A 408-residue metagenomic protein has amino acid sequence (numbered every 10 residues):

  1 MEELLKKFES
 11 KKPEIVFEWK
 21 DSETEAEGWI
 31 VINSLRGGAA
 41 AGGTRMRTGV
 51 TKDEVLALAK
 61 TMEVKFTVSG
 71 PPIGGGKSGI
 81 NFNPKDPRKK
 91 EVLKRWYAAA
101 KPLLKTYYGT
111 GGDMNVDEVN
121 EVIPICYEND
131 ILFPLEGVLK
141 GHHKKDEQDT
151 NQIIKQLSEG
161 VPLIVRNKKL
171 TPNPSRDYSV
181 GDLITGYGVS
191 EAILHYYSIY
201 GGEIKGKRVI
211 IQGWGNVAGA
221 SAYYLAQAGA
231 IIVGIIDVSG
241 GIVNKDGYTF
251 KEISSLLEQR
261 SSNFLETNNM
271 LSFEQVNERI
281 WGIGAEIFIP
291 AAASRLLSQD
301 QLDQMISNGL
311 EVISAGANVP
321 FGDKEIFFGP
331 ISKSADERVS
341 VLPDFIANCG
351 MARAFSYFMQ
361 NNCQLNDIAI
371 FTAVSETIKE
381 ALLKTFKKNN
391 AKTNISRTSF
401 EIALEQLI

Functional and structural regions predicted by a protein language model:
M1-K20: Short, Gly/Pro- and small/polar-rich lid/capping loops
E23-R36, T67-P72: N-terminal glycine-rich anion-binding loops that anchor highly charged ligand groups
I32-V64: N-terminal cap/recognition module
R45, I306-I408: Adenosine-phosphate binding glycine-rich loop
V50-E54, P87-E91, R95, D117 (+16 more regions): Conserved active-site and cofactor/substrate-binding residues in soluble primary-metabolism enzymes
V68, P72, K77-I204: Glycine/serine-rich phosphate-binding loop and adjoining beta1-alpha1 elements at the start of nucleotide-handling
V165-G282: Glycine-rich phosphate/diphosphate-binding loop of Rossmann-like nucleotide-binding domains
G240-N244, Y248-V341: Rossmann-like adenosine-cofactor binding region
